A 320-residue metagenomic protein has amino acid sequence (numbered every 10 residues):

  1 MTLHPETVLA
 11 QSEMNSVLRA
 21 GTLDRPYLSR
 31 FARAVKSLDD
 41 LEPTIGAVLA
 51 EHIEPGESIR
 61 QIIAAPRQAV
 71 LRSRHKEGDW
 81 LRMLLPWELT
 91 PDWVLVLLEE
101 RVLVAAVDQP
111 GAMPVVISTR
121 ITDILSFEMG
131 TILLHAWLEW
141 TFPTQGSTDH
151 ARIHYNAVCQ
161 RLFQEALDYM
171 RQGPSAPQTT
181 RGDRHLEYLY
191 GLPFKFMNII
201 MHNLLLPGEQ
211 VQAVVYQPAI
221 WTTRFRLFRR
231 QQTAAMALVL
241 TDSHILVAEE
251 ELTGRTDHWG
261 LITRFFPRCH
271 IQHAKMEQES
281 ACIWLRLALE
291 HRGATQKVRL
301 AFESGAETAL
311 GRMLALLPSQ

Functional and structural regions predicted by a protein language model:
T2-D92, E99, V115, T122 (+3 more regions): Intrinsic disorder/low-complexity detector
E100, A106-Q109: N-terminal beta-strand/beta-hairpin edge segment
